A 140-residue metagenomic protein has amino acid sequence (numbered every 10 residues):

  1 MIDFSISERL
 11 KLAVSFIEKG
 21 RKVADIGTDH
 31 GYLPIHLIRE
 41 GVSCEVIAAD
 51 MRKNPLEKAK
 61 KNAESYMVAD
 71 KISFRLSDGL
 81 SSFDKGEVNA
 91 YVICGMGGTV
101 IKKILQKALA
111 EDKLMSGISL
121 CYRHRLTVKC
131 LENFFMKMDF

Functional and structural regions predicted by a protein language model:
M1-R21, I35-H36: S-adenosyl-L-methionine
I2-I6, L10, D84-E87, T99-F140: Class I S-adenosyl-L-methionine
G20-D29: Conserved class I S-adenosyl-L-methionine
H30-S43: Conserved SAM-binding loop of SAM-dependent methyltransferases across substrates and taxa, primarily the Class I
E45-D50: Conserved SAM-binding motif I beta-strand of class I
R52-N54: Conserved SAM/SAH-binding beta-strand->alpha-helix loop
E57-G86: S-adenosyl-L-methionine
E87-G95: Short SAM/SAH-binding signature in class I
